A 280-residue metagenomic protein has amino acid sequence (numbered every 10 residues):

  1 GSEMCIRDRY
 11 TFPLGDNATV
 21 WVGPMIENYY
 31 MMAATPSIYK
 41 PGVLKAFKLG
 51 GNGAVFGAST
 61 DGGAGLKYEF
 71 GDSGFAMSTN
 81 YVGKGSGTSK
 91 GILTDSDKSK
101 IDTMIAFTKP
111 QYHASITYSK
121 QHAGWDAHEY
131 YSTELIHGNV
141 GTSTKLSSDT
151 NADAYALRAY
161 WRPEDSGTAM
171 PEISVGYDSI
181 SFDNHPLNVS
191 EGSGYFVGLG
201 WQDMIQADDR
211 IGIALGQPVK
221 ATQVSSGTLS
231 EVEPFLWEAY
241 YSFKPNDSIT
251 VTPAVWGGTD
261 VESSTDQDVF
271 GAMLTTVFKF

Functional and structural regions predicted by a protein language model:
M4-I6: Short, small-residue-biased leader/transition segments that mark boundaries at the very start of proteins
D8, A64, T103-I105, L157-A159 (+3 more regions): Membrane-embedded beta-strands of outer-membrane beta-barrel proteins, especially the hydrophobic/small aromatic
F12-L14, P24, Y68-F70, F107-K109 (+5 more regions): Residue-level signature of outer-membrane beta-barrel architecture
N17-V20, D72-T79, Q111-I116, H122-G124 (+3 more regions): Repeated loop/turn-to-beta-strand initiation elements of outer-membrane beta-barrel proteins
V22-I26, T79-G83, I116-K120, I173-S179 (+4 more regions): Transmembrane beta-barrel strands of outer-membrane/channel proteins
Y29-M31, V82-I92, Q121-A127, V140-K145 (+3 more regions): Sequence/structural signature of outer-membrane beta-barrel proteins
A54-F56, G91-D97, E129-V140, T144-A152 (+3 more regions): Replace "Gram-negative outer membrane beta-barrel proteins" with "bacterial and organellar outer membrane beta-barrel
D268-F280: Outer-membrane beta-barrel "beta-signal"
